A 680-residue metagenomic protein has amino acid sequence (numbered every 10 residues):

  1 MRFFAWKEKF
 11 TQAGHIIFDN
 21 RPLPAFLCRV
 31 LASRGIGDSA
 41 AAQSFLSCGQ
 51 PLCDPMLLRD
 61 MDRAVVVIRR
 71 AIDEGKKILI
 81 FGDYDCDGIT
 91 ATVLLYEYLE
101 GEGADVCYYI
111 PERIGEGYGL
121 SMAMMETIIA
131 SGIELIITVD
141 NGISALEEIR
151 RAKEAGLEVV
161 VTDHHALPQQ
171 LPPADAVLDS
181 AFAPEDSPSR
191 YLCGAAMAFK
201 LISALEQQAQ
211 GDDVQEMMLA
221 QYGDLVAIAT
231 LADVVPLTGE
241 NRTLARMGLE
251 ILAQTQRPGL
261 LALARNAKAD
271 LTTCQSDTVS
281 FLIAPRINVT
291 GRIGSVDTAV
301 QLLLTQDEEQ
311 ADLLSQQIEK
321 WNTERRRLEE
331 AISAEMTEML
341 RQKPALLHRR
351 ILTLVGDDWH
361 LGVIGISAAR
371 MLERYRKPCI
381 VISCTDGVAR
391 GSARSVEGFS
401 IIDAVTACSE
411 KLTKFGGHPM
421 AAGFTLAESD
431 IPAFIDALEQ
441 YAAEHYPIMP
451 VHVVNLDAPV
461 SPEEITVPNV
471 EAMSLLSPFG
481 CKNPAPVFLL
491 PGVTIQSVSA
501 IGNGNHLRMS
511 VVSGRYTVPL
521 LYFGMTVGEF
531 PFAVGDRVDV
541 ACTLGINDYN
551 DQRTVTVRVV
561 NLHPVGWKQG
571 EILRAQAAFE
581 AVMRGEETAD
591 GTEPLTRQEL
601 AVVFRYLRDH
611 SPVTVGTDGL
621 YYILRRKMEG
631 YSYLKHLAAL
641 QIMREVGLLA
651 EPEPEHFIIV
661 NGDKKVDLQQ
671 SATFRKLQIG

Functional and structural regions predicted by a protein language model:
R2-F3, K7-E134, A155, P173 (+4 more regions): Hydrophobic helix-and-loop "lid/oligomerization" segment in the mid-to-C-terminal part of catalytic domains
L95, E100, R242-P285, V289-M339 (+3 more regions): Acidic, two-metal ion nucleic-acid-processing modules in DNA metabolism proteins
E112, D179-A181, S383, H563: Residues at the C-termini of beta-strands that transition into short coil/loop
R113, G142, A166-L167, D386 (+1 more regions): Conserved beta-strand edge residues that scaffold enzyme active sites
E126-A195, F199-D212, Q221: Active-site cavity-forming subdomains of large catalytic enzyme subunits
D140-S144, W359, V363, C542: Short, glycine/acidic-rich beta->alpha junctions
H164-H165, H360, H418, H506: Histidine-centered active-site/metal-ligand motif
A196, G365, A369, V540: Short alpha-helical basic/polar micro-motif
